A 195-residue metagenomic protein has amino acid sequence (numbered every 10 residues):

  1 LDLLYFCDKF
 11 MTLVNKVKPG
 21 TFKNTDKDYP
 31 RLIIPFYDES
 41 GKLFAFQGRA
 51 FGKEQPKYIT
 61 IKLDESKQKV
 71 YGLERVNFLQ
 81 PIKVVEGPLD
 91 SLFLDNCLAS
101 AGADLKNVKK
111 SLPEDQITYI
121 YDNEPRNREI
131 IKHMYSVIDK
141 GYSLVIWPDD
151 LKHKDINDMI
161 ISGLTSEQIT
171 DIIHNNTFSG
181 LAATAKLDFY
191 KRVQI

Functional and structural regions predicted by a protein language model:
L1-K18, P35, S40, V84 (+2 more regions): Replication-associated primase and helicase/ATPase modules
L3-Q116, E129-I131: Phosphate-handling DNA/RNA-contact segment within nucleic-acid enzymes
